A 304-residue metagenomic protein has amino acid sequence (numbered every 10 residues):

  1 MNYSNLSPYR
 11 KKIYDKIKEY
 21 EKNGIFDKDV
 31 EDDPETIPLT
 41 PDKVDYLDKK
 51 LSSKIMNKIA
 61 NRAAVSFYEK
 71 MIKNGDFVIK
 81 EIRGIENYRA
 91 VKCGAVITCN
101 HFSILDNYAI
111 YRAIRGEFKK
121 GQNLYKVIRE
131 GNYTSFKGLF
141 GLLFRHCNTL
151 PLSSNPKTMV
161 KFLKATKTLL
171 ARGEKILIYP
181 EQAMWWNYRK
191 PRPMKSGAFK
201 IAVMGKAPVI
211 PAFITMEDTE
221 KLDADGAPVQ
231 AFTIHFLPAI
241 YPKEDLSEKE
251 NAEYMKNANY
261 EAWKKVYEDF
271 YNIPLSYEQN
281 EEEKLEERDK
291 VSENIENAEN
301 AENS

Functional and structural regions predicted by a protein language model:
M1-E31, V160-S304: Non-catalytic C-terminal accessory region of glycerolipid acyltransferases and related lyso-lipid remodeling enzymes
M1-Y111, R145-H146, N297-N300: Membrane-anchoring hydrophobic helices of lipid-metabolizing enzymes
I59-A63, K157-T158, M255: Soluble or luminal CAZymes and related metallo-dependent hydrolases
Y68-E69, I114-R115, G141, T166 (+1 more regions): Short amphipathic alpha-helical segments and helix-helix/interface helices
M71-V78, L152-K157, N187-R189: Short, flexible loop segments at the rims of nucleotide/cofactor-binding pockets, characterized by
V78, K120-Q122, Q230-F232: Residue-level signal for beta-strand positions within conserved beta-sheet cores that form or flank
E81-R83, F136-G138, F162-L170: Short, charged beta->alpha transition segments
A90-N155: Catalytic core of membrane glycerolipid acyltransferases/transacylases, capturing the structured, soluble-facing
